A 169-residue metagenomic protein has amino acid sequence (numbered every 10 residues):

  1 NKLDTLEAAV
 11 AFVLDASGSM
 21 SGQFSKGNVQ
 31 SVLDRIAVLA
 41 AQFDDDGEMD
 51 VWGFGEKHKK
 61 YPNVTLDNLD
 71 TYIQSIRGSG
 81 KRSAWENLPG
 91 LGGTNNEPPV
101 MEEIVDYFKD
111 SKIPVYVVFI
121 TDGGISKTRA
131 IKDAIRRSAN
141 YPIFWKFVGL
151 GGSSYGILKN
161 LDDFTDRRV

Functional and structural regions predicted by a protein language model:
N1-L3: Von Willebrand factor
L6-L66, V117-V118: Von Willebrand factor
A8, V115, Y141-F144: Short glycine-/polar-rich loops that comprise or flank the Walker A/P-loop and associated switch/sensor motifs
L14-D15, I36, I113-S126, V148-G151: DG-centered beta-turn motif at the end of beta-strands
V29-R35, P99-E102, T128-D133: Well-ordered, non-membrane alpha-helical segments in soluble/globular domains
V64-K81, I157-V169: Acidic, Ser/Thr-rich peripheral helices and adjacent loops at domain boundaries
T71-K112, I125-K127, G151-G156: Von Willebrand factor
G124-R167: VWA/integrin I-like adhesion module and closely mimicked acidic/polar interface patches used
